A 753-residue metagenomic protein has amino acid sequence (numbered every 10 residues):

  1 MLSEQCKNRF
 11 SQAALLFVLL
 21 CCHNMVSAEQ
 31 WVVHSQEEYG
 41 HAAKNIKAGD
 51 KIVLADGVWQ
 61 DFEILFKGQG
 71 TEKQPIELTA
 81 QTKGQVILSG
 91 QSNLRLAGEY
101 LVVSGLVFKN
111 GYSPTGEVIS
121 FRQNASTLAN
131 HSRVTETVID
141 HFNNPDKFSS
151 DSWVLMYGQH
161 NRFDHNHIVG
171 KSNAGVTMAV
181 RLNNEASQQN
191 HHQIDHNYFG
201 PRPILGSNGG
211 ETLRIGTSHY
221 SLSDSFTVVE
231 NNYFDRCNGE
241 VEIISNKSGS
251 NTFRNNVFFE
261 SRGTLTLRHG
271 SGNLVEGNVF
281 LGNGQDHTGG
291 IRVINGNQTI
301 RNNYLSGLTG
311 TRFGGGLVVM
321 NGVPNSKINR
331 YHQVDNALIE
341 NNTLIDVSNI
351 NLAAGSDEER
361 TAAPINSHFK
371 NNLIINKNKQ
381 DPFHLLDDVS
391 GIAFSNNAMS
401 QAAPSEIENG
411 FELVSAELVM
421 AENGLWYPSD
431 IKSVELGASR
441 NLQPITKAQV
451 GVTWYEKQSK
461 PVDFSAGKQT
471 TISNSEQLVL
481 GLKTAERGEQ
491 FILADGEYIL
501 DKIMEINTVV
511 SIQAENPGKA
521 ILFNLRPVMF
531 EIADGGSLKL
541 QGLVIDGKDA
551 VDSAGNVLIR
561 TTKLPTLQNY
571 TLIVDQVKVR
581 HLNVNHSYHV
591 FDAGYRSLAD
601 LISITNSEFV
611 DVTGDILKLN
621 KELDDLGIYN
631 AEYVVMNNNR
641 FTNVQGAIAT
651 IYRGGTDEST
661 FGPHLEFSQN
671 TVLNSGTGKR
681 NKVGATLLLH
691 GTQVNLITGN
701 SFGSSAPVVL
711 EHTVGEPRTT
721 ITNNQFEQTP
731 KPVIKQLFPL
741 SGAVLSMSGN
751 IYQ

Functional and structural regions predicted by a protein language model:
M1-K51, D61-E63, G70-E72, A403-Q490 (+6 more regions): Extracellular "leader-to-stem" segments immediately downstream of a signal peptide or signal-anchor in secreted/lumenal
W31, K44-D56, Q60-I87, L94-G105 (+6 more regions): Beta-solenoid repeat scaffold
A48-D50, Q74, H287, R487-E489 (+4 more regions): Short coil/turn segments at beta-strand junctions that form active-site/ligand-binding loops
A55, N246-K247, N474, L493-D495: Short His-Asn-centered micro-motif
Q60-L65, G90-L96, K109-S132, I139-G410 (+4 more regions): Glycine- and acidic/polar-rich repeat regions and solenoidal domains
L88, D463-G467, N524: Short glycine-enriched loop/turn motifs at secondary-structure junctions
A97, Q333, I472-E476: Soluble non-cytosolic domains of exported or imported proteins
